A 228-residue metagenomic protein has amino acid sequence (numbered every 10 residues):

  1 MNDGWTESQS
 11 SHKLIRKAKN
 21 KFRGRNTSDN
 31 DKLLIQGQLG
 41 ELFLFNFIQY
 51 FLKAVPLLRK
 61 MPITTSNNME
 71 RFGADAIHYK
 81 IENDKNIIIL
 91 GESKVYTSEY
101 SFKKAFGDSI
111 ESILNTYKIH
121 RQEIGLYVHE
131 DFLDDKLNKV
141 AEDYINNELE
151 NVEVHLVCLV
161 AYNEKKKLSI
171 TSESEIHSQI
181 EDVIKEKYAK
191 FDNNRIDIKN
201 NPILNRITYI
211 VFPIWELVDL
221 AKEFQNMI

Functional and structural regions predicted by a protein language model:
M1-Q38: Interdomain/boundary linker segments immediately adjacent to catalytic/signaling cores
G37-Q38, N46, S66: The feature marks the mature, well-folded catalytic cores of soluble enzymes
L42-F51: Amphipathic alpha-helical segments that form well-ordered structural scaffolds and often line/cohere around active
I48, A76-H78, I88-V95: Conserved catalytic cores of phosphodiester-cleaving nucleases, focusing on short active-site segments
L52-N68: A short acidic/basic microdomain associated with nuclease active sites
M69-G73: A short, glycine/Asx- and small/polar-enriched loop/turn that sits immediately N-terminal to a beta-strand
K104-K185: Acidic, metal/cofactor-coordinating or nucleic-acid-engaging core segments within structured domains
E175-I228: Extended, charged low-complexity segments that frequently continue into or abut oligomerization scaffolds
